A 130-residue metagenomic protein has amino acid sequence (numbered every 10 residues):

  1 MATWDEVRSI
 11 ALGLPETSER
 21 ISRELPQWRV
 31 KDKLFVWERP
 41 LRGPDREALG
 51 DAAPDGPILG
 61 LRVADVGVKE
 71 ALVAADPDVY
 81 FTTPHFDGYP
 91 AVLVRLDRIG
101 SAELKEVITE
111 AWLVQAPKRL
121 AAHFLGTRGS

Functional and structural regions predicted by a protein language model:
M1-S130: Charge-dense, helix-prone N-terminal extensions
